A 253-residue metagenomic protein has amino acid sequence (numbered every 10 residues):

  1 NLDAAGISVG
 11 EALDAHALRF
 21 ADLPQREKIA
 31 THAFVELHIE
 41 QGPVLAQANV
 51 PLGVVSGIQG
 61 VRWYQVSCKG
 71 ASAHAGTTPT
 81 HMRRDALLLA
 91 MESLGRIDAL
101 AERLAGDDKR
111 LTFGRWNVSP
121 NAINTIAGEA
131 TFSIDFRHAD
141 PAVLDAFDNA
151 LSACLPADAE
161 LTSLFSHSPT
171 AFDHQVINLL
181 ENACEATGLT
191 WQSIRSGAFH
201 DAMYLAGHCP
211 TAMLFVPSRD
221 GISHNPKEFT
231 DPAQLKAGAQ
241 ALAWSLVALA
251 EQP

Functional and structural regions predicted by a protein language model:
N1-A142: Midchain, well-structured core segments that form catalytic/ion-binding scaffolds
G10, D14, Q65, L87-D98 (+5 more regions): Predominant activation on well-ordered alpha-helical scaffold segments within soluble catalytic domains
R103-L111, P156-A159, C184-T190: Short secondary-structure junctions
T112-N121, F132-A139, A159-I177, M203: A short beta-alpha structural unit
R137-P141, L164-S168, G221-P232: Short beta-alpha connecting loops at secondary-structure transitions that line or flank enzyme active sites
A146-L155: Short amphipathic alpha-helices in soluble, non-transmembrane regions that often serve as interface/regulatory elements
P169-T187, A212: Short, low-order "capping/linker" segments at domain edges
W191-W244, L249: Zn-dependent metallopeptidase/amidohydrolase metal-coordination segment
